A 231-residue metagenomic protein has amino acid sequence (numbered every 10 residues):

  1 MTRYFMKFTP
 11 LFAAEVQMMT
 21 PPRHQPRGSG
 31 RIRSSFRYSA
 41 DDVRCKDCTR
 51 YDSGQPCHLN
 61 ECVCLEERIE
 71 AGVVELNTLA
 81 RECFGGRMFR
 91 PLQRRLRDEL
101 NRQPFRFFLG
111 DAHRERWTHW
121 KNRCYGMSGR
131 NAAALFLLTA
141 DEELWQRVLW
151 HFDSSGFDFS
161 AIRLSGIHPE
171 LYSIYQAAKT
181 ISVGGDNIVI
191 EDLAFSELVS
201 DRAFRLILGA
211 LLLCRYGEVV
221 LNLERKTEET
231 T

Functional and structural regions predicted by a protein language model:
M1-S165, N187-T231: Extended, charge-biased low-complexity segments that typically form long amphipathic alpha-helices/coiled-coils
L171-I174: Long, hydrophobic alpha/beta structural blocks
S182-D186: GHKL/Bergerat-fold ATPase module
